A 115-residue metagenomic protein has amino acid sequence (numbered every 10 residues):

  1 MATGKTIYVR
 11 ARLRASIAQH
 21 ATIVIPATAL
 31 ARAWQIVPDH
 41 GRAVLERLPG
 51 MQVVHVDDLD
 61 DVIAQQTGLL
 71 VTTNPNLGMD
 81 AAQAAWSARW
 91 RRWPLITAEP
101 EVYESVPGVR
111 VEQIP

Functional and structural regions predicted by a protein language model:
M1-I25, W34-R47: Short, well-structured N-terminal submotif of metal-dependent ribonuclease cores
V9-R10, L30, R42-L45, D60 (+2 more regions): A general structural signal for well-ordered alpha-helical segments in protein cores
A15-S16, L48, L70, S87: Hydrophobic helix-cap positions at the C-terminus of alpha-helices in RecA-like/P-loop ATPase nucleotide-binding cores
H40-V44, N74-P75, E112-P115: Short, hinge-like loop/turn segments at secondary-structure boundaries
M51-V53, G108-P115: Active-site regions of enzymes building and remodeling cell-envelope glycoconjugates
V54-P100: Active-site neighborhoods of divalent-metal-dependent phosphate/nucleic-acid chemistry enzymes
E101-G108: Short loop/helix-cap segments at secondary-structure boundaries that form the rim of catalytic
